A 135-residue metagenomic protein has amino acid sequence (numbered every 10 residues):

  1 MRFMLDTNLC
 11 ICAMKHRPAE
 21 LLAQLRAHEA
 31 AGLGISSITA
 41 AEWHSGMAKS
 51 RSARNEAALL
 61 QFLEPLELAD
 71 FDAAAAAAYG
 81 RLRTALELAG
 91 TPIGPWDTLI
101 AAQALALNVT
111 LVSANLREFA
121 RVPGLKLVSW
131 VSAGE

Functional and structural regions predicted by a protein language model:
M1, R26, A101, L105-E135: Acidic, PIN/NYN-like endoribonuclease modules and their adjacent C-terminal/linker elements
M1-I35, S45-L63, L88-A89, A133-E135: Short, well-structured N-terminal submotif of metal-dependent ribonuclease cores
D6-T7, L21, W43, Y79 (+2 more regions): Generic structural signal for small/hydrophobic residues in well-ordered secondary structure, especially within
L9-C10, T39, A75, I100 (+1 more regions): Alpha-helix capping/helix-boundary segments
C10-I11, A41-H44, A69, A120 (+1 more regions): Nucleotide phosphate-binding site architecture
A41, A74-A77, A133-E135: A short acidic, often aromatic-flanked loop/helix-cap motif at beta-alpha or helix-coil junctions that lines enzyme
A57, E67-A114: Active-site neighborhoods of divalent-metal-dependent phosphate/nucleic-acid chemistry enzymes
